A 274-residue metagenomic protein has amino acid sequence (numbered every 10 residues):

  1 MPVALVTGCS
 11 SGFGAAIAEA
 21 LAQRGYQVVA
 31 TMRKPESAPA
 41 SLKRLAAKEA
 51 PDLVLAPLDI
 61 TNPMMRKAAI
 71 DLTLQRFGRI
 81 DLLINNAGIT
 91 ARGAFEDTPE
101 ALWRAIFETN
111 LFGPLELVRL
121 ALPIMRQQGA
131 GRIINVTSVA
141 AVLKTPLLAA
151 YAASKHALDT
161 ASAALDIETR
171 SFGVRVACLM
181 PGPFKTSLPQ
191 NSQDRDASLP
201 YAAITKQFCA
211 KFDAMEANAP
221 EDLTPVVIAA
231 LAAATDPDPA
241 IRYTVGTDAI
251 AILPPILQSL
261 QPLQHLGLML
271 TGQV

Functional and structural regions predicted by a protein language model:
S10-S11: Conserved glycine-rich cofactor-binding loop
R24-A40: Conserved glycine-rich Rossmann-like NAD(P)H-binding loop of the short-chain dehydrogenase/reductase
P57-A68, E100: The beta1-alpha1 cofactor-binding region of Rossmann-like NAD(H)/NADP(H)-dependent oxidoreductases
A94-F95, L102-R104: Substrate-binding pocket helix/loop in short-chain dehydrogenase/reductase
V118, S154: Active-site helix of classical SDR
S138: Residue(s) in the substrate-gating loop at a strand-loop-helix junction that position the organic substrate next
S171-A240: SDR active-site lid
